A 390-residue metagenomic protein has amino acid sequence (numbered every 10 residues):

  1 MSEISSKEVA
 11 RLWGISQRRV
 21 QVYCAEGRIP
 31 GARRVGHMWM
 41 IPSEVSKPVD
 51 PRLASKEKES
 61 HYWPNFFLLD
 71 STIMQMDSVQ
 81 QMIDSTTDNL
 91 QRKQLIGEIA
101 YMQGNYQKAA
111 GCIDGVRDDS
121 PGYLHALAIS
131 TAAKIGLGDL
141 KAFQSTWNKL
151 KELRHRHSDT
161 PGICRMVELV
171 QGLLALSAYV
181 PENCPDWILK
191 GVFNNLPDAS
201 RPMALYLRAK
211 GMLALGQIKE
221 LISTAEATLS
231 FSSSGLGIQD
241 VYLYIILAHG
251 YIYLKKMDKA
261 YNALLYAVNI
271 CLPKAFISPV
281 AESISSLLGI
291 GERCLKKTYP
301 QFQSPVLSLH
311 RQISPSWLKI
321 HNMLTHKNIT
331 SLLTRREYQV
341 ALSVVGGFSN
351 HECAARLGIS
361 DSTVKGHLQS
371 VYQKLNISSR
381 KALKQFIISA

Functional and structural regions predicted by a protein language model:
M1-R19: Polyanion-binding surface elements
S6, I29-L53: Short helix-start
P51-D118, G122-H125, L140-F143, P273 (+3 more regions): Flexible inter-repeat linkers and adjacent short helices within tandem amphipathic alpha-helical repeat scaffolds
K58-T72, L90-G104, L124-D139, I163-V180 (+3 more regions): Tandem amphipathic alpha-helical repeat scaffolds
W63-Q80, E98-I113, I135-L150, L174-K190 (+2 more regions): Helix-turn-helix repeat elements of alpha-solenoid scaffolds
Q80-N89, D114-Y123, K149-G162, D186-S200 (+2 more regions): Solenoid-like repeat scaffolds
P197-R335, L342, H351: Linker/hinge segments immediately adjacent to helix-turn-helix/homeobox DNA-binding domains
I320-Q369, Q373-S378, A382-A390: Helix-turn-helix DNA-binding segment
